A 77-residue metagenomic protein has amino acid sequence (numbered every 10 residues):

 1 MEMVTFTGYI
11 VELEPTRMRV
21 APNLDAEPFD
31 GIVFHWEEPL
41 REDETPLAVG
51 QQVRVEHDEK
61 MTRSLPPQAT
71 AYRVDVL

Functional and structural regions predicted by a protein language model:
M1-N23, E42-L77: Short, flexible, surface-exposed loop segments at domain boundaries
E27-E44: Beta-strand/loop nucleic-acid-binding surfaces
